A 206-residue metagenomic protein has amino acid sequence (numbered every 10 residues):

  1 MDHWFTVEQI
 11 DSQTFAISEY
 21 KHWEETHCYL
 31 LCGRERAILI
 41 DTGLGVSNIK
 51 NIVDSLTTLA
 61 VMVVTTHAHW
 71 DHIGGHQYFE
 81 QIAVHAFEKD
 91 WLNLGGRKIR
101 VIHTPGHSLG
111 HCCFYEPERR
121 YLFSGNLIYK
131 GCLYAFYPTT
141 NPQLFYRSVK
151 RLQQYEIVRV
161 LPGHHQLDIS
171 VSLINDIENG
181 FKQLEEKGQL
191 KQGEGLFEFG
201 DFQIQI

Functional and structural regions predicted by a protein language model:
M1-H3, I206: Short, Lys/Arg-enriched, disordered terminal segments
H3-S55, C113-G125: Conserved beta-strand hairpin/beta-sheet module of binuclear metal-dependent hydrolase folds, prominently
F15, M62-V64, A83, I102 (+1 more regions): Hydrophobic/aromatic beta-strand patches that form the interior of the parallel beta-sheet core in alpha/beta enzyme
T26-H27, I49-N51, I73-H76, L133 (+1 more regions): Short glycine-/acidic-enriched loop or helix-start segments at secondary-structure transitions that form or flank
R36-L39, L44-G45, R100-K191: Metallo-beta-lactamase
L44-K98, Q183: Active-site HxH/HxHxD metal-binding segment of metal-dependent hydrolases
K191-I206: C-terminal regulatory/interaction regions
